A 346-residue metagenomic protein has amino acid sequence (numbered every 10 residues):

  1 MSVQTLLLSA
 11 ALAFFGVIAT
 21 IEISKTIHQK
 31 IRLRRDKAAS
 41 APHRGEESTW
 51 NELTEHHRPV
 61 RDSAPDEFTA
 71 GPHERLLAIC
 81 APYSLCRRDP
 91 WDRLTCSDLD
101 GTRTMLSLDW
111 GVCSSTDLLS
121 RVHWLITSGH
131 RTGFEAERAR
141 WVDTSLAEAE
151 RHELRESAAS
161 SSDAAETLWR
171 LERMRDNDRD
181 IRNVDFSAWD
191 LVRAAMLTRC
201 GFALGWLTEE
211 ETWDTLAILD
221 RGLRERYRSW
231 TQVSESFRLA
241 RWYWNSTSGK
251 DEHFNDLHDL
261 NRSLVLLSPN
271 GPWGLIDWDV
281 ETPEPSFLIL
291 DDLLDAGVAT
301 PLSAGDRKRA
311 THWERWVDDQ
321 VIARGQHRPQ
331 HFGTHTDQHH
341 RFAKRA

Functional and structural regions predicted by a protein language model:
S2-M196, C200-E209, I218-A346: Polar/charged low-complexity regulatory segments
